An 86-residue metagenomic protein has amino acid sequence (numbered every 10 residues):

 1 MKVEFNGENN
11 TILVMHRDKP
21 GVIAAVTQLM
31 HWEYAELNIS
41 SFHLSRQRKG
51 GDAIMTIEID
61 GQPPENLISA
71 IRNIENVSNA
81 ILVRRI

Functional and structural regions predicted by a protein language model:
M1-I86: A conserved regulatory-domain signal marking ACT and ACT-like small-molecule sensing domains and adjacent regulatory
